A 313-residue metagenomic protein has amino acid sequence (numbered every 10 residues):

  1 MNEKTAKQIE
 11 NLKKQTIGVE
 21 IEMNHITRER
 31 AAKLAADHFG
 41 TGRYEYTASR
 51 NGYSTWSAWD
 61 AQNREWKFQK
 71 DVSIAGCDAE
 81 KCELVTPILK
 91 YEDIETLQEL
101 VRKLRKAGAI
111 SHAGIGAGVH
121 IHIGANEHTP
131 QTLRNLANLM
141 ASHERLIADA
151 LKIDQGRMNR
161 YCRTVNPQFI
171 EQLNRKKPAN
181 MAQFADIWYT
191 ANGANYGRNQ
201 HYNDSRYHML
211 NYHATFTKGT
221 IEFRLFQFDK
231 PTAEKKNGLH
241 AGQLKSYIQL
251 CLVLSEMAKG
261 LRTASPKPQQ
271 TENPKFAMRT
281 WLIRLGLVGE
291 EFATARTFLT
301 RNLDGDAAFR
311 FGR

Functional and structural regions predicted by a protein language model:
M1-A113, N126-R313: C-terminal accessory/tail domains of diverse enzymes
I115-V119, I123: Short, conserved phosphate-binding/catalytic loop or strand-edge motifs used in phosphoryl-/nucleotidyl-transfer
